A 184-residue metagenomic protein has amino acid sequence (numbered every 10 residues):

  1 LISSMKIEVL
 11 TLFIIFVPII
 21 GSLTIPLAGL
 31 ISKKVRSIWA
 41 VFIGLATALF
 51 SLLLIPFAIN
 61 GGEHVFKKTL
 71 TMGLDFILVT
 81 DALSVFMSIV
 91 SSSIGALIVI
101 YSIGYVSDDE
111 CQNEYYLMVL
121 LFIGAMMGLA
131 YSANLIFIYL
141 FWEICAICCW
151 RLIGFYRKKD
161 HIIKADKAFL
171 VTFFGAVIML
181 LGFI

Functional and structural regions predicted by a protein language model:
I2-I184: ...captures the hydrophobic TM-helix bundle architecture rather than a specific catalytic motif, and can also fire on
